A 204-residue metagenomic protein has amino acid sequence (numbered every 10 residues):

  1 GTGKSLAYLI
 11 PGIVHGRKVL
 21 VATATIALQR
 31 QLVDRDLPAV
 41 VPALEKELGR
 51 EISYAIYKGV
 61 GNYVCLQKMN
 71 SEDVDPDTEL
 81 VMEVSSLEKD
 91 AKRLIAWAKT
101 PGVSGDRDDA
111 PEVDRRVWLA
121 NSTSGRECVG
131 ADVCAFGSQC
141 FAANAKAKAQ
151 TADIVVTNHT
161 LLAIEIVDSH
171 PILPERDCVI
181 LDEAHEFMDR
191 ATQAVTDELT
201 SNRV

Functional and structural regions predicted by a protein language model:
G1-Y8: Walker A/P-loop
I10-G16: Alpha-helix C-terminal capping segments
P11, V64-C65, P174: Proline-rich low-complexity regions
V14, A27-R30, D34-P38, G125-E127 (+2 more regions): Signature of the SF2 helicase/ATPase Hel1-core->accessory helical subdomain module
K18-D153: A substrate-engagement module of RecA-like helicase motors
